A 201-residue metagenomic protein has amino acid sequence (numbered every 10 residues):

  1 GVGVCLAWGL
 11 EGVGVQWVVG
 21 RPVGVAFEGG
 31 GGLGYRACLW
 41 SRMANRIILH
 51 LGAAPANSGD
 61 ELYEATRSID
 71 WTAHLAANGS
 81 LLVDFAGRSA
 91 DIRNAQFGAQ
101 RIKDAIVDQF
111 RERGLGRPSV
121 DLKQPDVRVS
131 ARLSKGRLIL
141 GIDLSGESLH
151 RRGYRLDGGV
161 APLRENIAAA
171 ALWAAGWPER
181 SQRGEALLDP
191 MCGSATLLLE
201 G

Functional and structural regions predicted by a protein language model:
G1, G146, G193-A195: Glycine-centered flexibility sites
G1-V127: Non-catalytic nucleic-acid substrate-recognition regions in nucleic-acid-modifying enzymes
G79, L138-L140: Short coil-to-beta-strand
A90, N94, G159, D189: Conserved aromatic-histidine-acidic binding/catalytic patches
S134-G136: Short flexible coil/turn linkers enriched for glycine and charged/polar residues that connect secondary-structure
L140-P178: SAM-dependent Rossmann-like transferase core, predominantly class I methyltransferases with a strong bias toward
L163-G201: Conserved S-adenosyl-L-methionine
